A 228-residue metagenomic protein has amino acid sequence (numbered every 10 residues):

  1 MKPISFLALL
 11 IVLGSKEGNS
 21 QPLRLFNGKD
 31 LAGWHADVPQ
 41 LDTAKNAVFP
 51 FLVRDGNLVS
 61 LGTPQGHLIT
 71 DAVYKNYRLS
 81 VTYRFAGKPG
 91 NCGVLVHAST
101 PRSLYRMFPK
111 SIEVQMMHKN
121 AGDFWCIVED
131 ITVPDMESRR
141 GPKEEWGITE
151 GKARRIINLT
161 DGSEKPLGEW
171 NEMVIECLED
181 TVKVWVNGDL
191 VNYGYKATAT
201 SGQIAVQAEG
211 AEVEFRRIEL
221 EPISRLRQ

Functional and structural regions predicted by a protein language model:
I4-L13: Sec-dependent N-terminal signal peptides
N19-Q228: Carbohydrate-interacting regions of secretory-pathway proteins
